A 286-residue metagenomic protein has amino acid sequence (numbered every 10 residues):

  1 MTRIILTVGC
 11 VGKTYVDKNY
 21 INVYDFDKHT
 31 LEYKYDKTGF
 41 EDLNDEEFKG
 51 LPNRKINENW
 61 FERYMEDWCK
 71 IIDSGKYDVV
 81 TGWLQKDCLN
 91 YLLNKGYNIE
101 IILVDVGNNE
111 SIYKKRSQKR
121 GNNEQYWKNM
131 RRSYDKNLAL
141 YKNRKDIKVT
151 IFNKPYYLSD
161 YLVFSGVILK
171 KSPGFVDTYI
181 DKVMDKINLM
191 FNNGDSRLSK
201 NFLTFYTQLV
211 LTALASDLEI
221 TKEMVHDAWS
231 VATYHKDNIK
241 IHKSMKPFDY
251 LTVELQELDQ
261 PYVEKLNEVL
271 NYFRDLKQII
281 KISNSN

Functional and structural regions predicted by a protein language model:
T2-Y20: Glycine-rich phosphate-binding P-loop
K18-I72: Conserved substrate/cofactor phosphate-moiety recognition/catalytic segment in nucleotide-dependent phosphotransferases
I21-D25, I99-L103, D146-I151: Conserved beta-strand scaffold positions in the cores of enzyme catalytic domains, especially in NTP/NDP-utilizing
Y33-G39, N109-Q118, D160: Short, charged, surface-exposed secondary-structure boundary motifs
S74-V80: Loop/turn-to-beta-strand initiation segments
T81-W83, K95-S117: Conserved phosphate-donor/acceptor-positioning beta-strand/loop module used by diverse small-molecule
Q118-L169: Small-molecule kinase domains that catalyze NTP-dependent phosphoryl transfer to phosphate-bearing small molecules
V163-N286: Alpha-helical propensity feature that highlights long, continuous alpha-helices across diverse contexts
